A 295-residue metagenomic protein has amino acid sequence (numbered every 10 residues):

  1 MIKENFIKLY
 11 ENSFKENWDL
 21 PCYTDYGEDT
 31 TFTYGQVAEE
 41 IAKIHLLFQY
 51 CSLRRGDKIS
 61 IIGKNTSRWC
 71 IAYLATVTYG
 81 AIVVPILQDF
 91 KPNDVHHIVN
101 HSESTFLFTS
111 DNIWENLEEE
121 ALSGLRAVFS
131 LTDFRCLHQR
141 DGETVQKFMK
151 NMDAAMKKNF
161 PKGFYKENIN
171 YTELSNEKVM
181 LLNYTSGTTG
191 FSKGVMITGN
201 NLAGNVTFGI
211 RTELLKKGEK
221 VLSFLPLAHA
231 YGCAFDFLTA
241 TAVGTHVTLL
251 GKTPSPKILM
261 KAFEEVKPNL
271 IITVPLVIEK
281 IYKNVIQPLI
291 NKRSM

Functional and structural regions predicted by a protein language model:
I2, C22-T66, C70, L74 (+2 more regions): Conserved AMP-binding/adenylate-forming core of the ANL superfamily
L9-T33, T189: AMP-dependent adenylate-forming
Y10, T31, W69-C70, L87 (+3 more regions): Tryptophan-centric aromatic hotspots in well-structured domains and transmembrane helices
W18-D19, K147-Y184, F191, L214-K220: Conserved pre-ATP/AMP-binding loop-to-beta segment of ANL
T33-G35, Y171-T172, M180-V206: Conserved AMP-binding A3 loop
C51, T78-K157: Structural core segment of the AMP-binding/adenylate-forming
K58, K64-V84, Q88-P92, N100-F106 (+3 more regions): A short helix-loop-beta submotif of the ANL/AMP-binding
A203-K220, L227-M295: Conserved AMP-binding/adenylation subdomain of ANL enzymes
